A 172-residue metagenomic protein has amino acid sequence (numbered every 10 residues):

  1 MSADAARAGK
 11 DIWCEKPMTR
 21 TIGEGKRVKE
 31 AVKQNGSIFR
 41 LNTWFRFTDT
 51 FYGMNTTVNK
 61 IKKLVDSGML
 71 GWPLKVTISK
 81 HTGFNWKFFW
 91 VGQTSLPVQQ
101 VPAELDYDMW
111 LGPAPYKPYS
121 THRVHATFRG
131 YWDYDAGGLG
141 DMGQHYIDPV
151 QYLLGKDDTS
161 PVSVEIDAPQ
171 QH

Functional and structural regions predicted by a protein language model:
M1, E24-G25, T57, Y146-P149: Alpha-helical packing segments of well-folded alpha/beta enzyme cores
M1-E15: Rossmann-fold NAD(P) dinucleotide-binding segment
A3, E30, Y152: Surface-exposed charge patches
A3, T94-P97, R129: Generic hydrophobic alpha-helical membrane-segment signal
D4-A5, V32-K33, F84, H122-F128: Short amphipathic alpha-helical segments, especially helix-boundary/capping motifs
D11-W13, T19-M109: A contiguous active-site-proximal alpha/beta segment in oxidoreductase catalytic domains
Q100-V101, D108-H172: Rossmann-like dinucleotide-binding domain that binds NAD(P)(H)
